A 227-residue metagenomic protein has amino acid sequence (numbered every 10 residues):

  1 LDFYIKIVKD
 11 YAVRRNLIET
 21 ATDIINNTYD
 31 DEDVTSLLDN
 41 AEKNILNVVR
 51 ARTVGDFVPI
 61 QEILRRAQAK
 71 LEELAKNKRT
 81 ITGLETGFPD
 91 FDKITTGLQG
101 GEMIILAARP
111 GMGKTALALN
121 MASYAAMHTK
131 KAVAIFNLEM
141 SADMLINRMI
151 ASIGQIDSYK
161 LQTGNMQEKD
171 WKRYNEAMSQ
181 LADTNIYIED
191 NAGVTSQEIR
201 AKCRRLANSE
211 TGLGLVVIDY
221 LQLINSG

Functional and structural regions predicted by a protein language model:
L1-N77, I81, G101, A107 (+4 more regions): Short, small/acidic-rich helices and loops at N termini and domain boundaries of DNA replication/processing enzymes
E85-P89, I199-R200: Short gly/ser/thr-rich secondary-structure transition/capping motifs
F88-G97: Pre-Walker A adenine-sensing motif
K93, Y124-G212, S226: Cytosolic-facing regulatory segments adjacent to core modules
I104, Y187, V216-I218: Hydrophobic positions in the central parallel beta-sheet of the AAA+
R109, N191-A192, L221-I224: Anionic group-transfer/hydrolysis microenvironments
T115-A122: Motif I (Walker A/P-loop) of helicase-class P-loop NTPases
L213-G227: Helical hairpin unit composed of two closely spaced alpha helices linked by a short loop
